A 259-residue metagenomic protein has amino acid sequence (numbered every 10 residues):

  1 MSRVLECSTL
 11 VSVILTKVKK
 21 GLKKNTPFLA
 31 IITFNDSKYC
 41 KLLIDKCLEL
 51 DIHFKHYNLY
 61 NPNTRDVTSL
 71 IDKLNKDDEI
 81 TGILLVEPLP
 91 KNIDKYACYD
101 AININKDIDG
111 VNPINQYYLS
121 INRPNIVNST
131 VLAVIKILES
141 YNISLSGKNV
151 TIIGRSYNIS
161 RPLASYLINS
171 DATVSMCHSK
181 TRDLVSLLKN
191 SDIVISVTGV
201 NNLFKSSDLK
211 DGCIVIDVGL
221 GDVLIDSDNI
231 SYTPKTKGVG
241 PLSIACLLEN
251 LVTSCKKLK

Functional and structural regions predicted by a protein language model:
M1-G82, V86-L89: N-terminal ligand-binding/catalytic initiation module
S2-S12, T16, G82-L145, N202: Anion-binding alpha/beta catalytic cores of soluble intermediary-metabolism enzymes, centered on
L5, T9, V13, K38 (+10 more regions): Conserved active-site and cofactor/substrate-binding residues in soluble primary-metabolism enzymes
G21, K46-L50, L74-D77, N105-I108 (+7 more regions): Change "in soluble alpha/beta enzymes" to "in soluble alpha/beta proteins
F34-I44, L48, N125-F204, G212-V218 (+1 more regions): Glycine-rich phosphate/diphosphate-binding loop of Rossmann-like nucleotide-binding domains
F54-H56, V174, Y232: Generic structural signal for residues in well-ordered beta-strands
T68-D72, V185, S206: Short hydrophobic/charged patches on amphipathic alpha-helices used for structural packing and interfaces
C98-Q116, D211, I216-L258: Rossmann-fold NAD(P)-binding glycine/threonine-rich loop
